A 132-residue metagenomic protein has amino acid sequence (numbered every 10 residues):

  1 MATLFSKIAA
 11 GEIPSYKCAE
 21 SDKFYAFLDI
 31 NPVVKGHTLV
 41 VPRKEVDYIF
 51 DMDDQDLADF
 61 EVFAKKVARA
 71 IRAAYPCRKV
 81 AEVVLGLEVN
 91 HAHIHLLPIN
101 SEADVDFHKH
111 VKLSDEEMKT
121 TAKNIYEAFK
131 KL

Functional and structural regions predicted by a protein language model:
M1-L132: HIT superfamily nucleotide-processing domains
